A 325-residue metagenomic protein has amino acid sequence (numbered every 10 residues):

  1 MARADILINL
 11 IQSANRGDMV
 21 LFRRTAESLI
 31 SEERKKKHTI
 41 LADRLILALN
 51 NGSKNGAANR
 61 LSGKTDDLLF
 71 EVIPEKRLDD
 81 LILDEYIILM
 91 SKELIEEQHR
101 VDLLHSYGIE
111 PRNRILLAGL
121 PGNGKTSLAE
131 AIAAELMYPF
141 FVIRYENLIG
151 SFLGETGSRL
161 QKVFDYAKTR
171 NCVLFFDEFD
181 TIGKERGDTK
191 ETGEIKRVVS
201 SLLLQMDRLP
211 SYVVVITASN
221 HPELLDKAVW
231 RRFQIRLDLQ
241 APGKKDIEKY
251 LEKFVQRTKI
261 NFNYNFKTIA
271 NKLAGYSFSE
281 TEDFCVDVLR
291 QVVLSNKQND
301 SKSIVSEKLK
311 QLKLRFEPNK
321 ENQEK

Functional and structural regions predicted by a protein language model:
M1-A26, S31-K35, I40-D80, K244-K325: C-terminal alpha-helical "lid" subdomain
I82, Y86-L89, E96-K267: Walker A/P-loop NTP-binding motif of AAA+ ATPase domains
